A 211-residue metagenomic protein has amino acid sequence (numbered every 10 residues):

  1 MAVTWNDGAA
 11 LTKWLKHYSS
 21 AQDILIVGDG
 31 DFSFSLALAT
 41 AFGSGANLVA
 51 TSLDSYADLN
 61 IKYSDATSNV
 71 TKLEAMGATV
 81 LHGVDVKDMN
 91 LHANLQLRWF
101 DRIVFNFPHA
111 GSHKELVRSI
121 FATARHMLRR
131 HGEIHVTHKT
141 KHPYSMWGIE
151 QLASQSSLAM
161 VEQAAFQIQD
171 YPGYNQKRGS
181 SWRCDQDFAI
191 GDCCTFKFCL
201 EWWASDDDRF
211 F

Functional and structural regions predicted by a protein language model:
M1-G43, D206: Class I SAM-dependent methyltransferase Rossmann-like catalytic core, especially the SAM/SAH-binding loop
N47, I120, R130-H138: Conserved beta-strand signature within the Rossmann-like core of class I S-adenosyl-L-methionine
N47-L59: A short beta-strand-loop structural module common to alpha/beta enzyme folds
S52-D54, P108, E133, T137-K141: Short strand-turn motif at the edge of the Rossmann-like AdoMet-binding core
L59-L97: S-adenosyl-L-methionine
L97-S112: Conserved proline-anchored active-site loop of SAM-dependent methyltransferases that bridges a beta-strand
H113-R130: A short glycine-rich, Lys/Arg-flanked "PGG" loop and its adjoining helix->strand segment in the class I
T140-F211: Class I S-adenosyl-L-methionine
